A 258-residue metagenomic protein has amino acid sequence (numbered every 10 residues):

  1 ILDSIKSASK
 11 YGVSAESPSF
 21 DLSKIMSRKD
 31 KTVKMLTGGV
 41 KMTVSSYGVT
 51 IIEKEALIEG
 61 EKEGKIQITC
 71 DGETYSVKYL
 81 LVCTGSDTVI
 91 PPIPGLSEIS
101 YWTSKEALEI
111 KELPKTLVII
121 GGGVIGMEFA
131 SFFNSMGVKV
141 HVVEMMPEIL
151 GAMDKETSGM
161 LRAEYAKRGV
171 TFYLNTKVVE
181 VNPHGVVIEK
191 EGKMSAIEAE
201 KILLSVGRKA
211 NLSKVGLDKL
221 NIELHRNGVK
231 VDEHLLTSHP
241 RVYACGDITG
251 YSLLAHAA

Functional and structural regions predicted by a protein language model:
I1-L113, M146-L150, K155-T157, E164-R168 (+3 more regions): Glycine-rich flavin
T50-E53, L57-T69, M136-E233: A Rossmann-like FAD-binding core segment of flavoenzymes
E73, K78-Y79, T116-V118, K139 (+2 more regions): Structural signature of beta-strand start/N-cap positions in the alpha/beta core of ABC transporter nucleotide-binding
S97-P114, I197-A258: FAD-site-proximal beta/loop scaffold in flavoenzymes
V118-I120, H141-V143, Y243: Conserved hydrophobic packing residues within short motifs/helices of P-loop NTPase cores of ABC-family ATPases
I120-G123, D247: Glycine-rich Rossmann-fold phosphate-binding loop(s) that bind the pyrophosphate of adenine dinucleotide cofactors
G126-M127: N-terminal Rossmann-fold NAD(P) dinucleotide-binding loop
A130-S135: Gly/Ala-rich phosphate-binding loop of Rossmann-like dinucleotide-binding domains, activating on the conserved
